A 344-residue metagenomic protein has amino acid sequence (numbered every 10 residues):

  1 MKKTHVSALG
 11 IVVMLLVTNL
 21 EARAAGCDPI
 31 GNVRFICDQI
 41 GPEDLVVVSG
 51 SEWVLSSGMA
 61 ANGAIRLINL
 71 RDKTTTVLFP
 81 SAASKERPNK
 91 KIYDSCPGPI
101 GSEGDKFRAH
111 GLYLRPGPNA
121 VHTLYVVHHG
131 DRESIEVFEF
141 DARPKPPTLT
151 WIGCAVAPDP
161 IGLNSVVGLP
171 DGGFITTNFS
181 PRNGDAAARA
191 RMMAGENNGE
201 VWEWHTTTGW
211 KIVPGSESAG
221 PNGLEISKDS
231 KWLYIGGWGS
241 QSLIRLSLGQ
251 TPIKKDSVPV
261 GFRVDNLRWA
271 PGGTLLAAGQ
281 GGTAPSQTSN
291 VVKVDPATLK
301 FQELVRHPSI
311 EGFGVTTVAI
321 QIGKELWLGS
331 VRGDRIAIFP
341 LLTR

Functional and structural regions predicted by a protein language model:
A25-G41, D94-P97, L149, F301-H307: A short helix->beta-strand "capping" segment at the edge of beta-propeller domains
R34-I65: Beta-strand-rich domains and repeat architectures in extracellular enzymes and scaffolds, especially beta-propellers
D38-G50, S84-P118, W151, V156-F174 (+5 more regions): Beta-rich, blade/repeat-based domains predominating in secreted/periplasmic proteins but also intracellular
V54-N89, P144: Beta-propeller domains
S56-A60, V126-V127, T176-E196, A277-T288 (+1 more regions): Short, conserved, GDST-rich strand-edge loop motifs in beta-rich repeat architectures
L70, F138-P147, L246-Q250, V294-T298 (+1 more regions): Short loop/turn segments immediately following beta-strands, especially the blade-tip and inter-blade linker loops
V260-R306: Loop/turn-rich, solvent-exposed surfaces of beta-rich toroidal or solenoidal domains
V315-R344: Blade-level signature of beta-propeller repeat domains, shared across WD40, Kelch, NHL, RCC1 and BNR/Asp-box propellers
